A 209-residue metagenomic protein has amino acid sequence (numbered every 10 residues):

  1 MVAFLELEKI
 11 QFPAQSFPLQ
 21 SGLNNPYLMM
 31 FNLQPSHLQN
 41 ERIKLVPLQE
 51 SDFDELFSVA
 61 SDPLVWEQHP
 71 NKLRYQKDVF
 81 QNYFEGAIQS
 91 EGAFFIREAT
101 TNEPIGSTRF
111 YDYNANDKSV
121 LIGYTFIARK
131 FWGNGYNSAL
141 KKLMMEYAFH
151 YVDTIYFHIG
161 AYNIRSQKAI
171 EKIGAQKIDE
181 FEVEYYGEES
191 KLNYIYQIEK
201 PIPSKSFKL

Functional and structural regions predicted by a protein language model:
L23-N82, K200-L209: A short, well-structured alpha-helix characteristic of acyl/acetyltransferase catalytic modules
F84-F95: A short helix-loop-beta-strand connector motif used in the catalytic cores of GNAT acetyltransferases and, in some
F95, E103-D112, L121: Conserved beta-strand in the GNAT
G123-G133: A short, internal acetyl-CoA/4′-phosphopantetheine-binding micro-motif in the GNAT/acyltransferase core
G133-E146, K168, K172: Conserved acetyl-CoA-binding loop-helix of GNAT-fold acetyltransferases
H150-I159: Conserved GNAT acetyl-CoA-binding A-motif
H158, Q176-L192: Conserved catalytic-core motifs of GNAT/GCN5-like acyltransferases
N163-D179: Conserved active-site alpha-helix within GNAT-family acetyltransferase domains
